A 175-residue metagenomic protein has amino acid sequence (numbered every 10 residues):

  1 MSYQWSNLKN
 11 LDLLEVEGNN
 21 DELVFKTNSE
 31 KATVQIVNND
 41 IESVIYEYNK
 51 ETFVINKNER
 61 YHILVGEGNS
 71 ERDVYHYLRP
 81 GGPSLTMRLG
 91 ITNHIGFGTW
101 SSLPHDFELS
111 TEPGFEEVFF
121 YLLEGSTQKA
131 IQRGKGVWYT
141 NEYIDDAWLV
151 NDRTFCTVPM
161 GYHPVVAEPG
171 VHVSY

Functional and structural regions predicted by a protein language model:
M1-D152, A167-S174: Active-site region of the double-stranded beta-helix
M160-G161: Well-ordered alpha/beta subsegment
P164: Glycine-rich nucleotide phosphate-binding loop and flanking beta-alpha elements of Rossmann-like dinucleotide-binding
